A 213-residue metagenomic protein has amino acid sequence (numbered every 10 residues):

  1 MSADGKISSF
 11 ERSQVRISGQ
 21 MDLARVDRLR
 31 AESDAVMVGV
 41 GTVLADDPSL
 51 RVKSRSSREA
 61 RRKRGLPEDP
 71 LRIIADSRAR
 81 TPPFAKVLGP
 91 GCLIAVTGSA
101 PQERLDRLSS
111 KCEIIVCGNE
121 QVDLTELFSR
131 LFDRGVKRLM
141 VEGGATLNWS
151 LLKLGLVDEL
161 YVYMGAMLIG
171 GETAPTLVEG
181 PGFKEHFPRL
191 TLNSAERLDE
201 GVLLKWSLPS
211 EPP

Functional and structural regions predicted by a protein language model:
M1-P213: Enzymes that bind and transform nitrogen-containing heteroaromatic metabolites
